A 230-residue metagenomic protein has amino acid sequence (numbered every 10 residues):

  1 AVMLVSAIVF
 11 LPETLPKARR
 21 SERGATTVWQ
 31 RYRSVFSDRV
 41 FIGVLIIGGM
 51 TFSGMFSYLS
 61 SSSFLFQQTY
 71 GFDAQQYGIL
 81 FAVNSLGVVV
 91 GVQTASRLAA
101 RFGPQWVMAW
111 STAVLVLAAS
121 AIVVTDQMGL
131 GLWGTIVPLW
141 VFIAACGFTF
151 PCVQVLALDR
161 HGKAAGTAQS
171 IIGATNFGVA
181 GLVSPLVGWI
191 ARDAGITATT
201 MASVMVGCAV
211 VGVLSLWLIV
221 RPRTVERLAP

Functional and structural regions predicted by a protein language model:
A1-R19, S215-I219: C-terminal membrane-cytosol helix-exit motif in multi-pass small-molecule transporters
P12-L45: Juxtamembrane intracellular "pre-TM" segments in multi-pass secondary transporters
T27, I219-P230: Intrinsic disorder in cytosolic terminal tails and internal cytosolic loops of multi-pass membrane transporters
S37-S57, W140-A144: Pair of pore-lining "gating" transmembrane helices in MFS-fold secondary transporters
S60-Q76: Short amphipathic helix-loop junctions that connect adjacent transmembrane helices in Major Facilitator Superfamily/SLC
G91-Q105, A191: Helix-to-loop junctions at the C-terminal end of transmembrane segments in multipass secondary transporters
W106-V153: C-terminal transmembrane helical hairpin of 12-TM major facilitator-type secondary transporters
V155-I196, V204-M205: A late C-terminal transmembrane helix in Major Facilitator Superfamily
